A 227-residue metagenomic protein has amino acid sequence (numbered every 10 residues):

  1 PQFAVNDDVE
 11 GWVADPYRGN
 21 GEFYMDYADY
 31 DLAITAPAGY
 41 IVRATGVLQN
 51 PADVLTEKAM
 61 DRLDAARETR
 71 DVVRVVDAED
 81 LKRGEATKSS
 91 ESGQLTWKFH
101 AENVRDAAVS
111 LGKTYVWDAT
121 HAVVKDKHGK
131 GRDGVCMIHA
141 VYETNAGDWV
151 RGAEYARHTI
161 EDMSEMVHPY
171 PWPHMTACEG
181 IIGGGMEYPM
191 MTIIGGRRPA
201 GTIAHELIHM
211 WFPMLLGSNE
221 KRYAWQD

Functional and structural regions predicted by a protein language model:
Q2-A204: Hydrophobic helix-coil surface modules that form long, contiguous segments used for peptide/substrate interaction
M191-D227: Zinc-dependent metallopeptidase catalytic helix centered on the HExxH motif and its immediate flanking segment
